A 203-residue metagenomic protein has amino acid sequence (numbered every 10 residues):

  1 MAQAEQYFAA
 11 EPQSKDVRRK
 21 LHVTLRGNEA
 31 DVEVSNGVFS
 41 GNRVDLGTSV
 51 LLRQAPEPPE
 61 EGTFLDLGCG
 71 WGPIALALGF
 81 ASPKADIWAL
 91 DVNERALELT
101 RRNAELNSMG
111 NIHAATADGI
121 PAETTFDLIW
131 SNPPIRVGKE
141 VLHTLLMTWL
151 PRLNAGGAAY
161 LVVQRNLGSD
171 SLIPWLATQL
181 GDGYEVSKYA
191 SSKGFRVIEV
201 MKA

Functional and structural regions predicted by a protein language model:
M1-R26, G37-G41: N-terminal auxiliary segments of SAM/dcSAM-dependent transferases
V34-R53: Conserved SAM-binding loop and adjacent beta-strand
G47-S131: Conserved SAM/SAH cofactor-binding pocket of Class I
D91-E94, V141, Q164: Short beta->alpha hinge that forms the Motif I/post-I loop of the SAM-binding pocket
H143-A155: A short glycine-rich, Lys/Arg-flanked "PGG" loop and its adjoining helix->strand segment in the class I
G156-V163: Conserved beta-strand signature within the Rossmann-like core of class I S-adenosyl-L-methionine
Q164-G181: Conserved class I S-adenosyl-L-methionine
A190-A203: Core SAM-dependent methyltransferase catalytic element
